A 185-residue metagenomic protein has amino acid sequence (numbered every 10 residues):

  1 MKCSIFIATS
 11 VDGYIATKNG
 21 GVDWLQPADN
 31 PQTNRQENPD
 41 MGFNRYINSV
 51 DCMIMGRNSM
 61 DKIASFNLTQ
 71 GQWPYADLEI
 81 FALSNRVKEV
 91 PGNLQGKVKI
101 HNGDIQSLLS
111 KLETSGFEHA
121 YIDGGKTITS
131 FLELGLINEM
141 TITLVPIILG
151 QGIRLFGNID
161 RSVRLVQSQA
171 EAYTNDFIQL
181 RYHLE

Functional and structural regions predicted by a protein language model:
M1-E185: Enzymes that bind and transform nitrogen-containing heteroaromatic metabolites
